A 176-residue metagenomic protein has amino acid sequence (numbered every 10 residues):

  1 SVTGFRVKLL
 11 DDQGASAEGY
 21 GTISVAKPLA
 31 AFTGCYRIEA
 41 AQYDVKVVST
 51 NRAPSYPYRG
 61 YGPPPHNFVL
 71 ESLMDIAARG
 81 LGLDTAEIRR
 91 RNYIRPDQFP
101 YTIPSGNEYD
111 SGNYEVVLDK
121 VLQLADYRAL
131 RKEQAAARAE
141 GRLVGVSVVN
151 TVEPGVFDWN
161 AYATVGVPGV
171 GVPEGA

Functional and structural regions predicted by a protein language model:
S1-H66, R138-A176: Gly/Pro-rich active-site capping loops and adjacent beta-alpha segments that organize cofactor/substrate pockets
V2-F5, T85-R89, A129-K132: Acidic/polar loop patches that form or flank catalytic/metal-binding clefts of enzymes that bind anionic ligands
T33, P65-S72, L83, Y109-V116 (+1 more regions): Conserved active-site and cofactor/substrate-binding residues in soluble primary-metabolism enzymes
P57-F99: Long hydrophobic segments that form regular secondary structure
Y93-A176: Helix-loop-helix junctions that connect adjacent transmembrane helices in secondary transporters/permeases, recognized
